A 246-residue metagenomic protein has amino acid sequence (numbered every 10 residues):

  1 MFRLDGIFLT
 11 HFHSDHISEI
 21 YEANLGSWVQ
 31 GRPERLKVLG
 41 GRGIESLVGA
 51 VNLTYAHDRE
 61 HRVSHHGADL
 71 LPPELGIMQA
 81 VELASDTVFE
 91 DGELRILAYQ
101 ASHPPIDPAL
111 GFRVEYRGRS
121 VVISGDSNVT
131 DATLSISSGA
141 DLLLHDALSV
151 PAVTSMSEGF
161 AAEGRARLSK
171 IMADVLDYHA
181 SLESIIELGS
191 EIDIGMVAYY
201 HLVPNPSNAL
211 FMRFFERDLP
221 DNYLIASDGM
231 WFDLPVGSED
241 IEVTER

Functional and structural regions predicted by a protein language model:
M1-V122, N128, T133, N208-E245: Binuclear metal-dependent hydrolase catalytic cores
G111, S120, N128-M230: Cap/insert and terminal regions of metallo-dependent hydrolase folds
